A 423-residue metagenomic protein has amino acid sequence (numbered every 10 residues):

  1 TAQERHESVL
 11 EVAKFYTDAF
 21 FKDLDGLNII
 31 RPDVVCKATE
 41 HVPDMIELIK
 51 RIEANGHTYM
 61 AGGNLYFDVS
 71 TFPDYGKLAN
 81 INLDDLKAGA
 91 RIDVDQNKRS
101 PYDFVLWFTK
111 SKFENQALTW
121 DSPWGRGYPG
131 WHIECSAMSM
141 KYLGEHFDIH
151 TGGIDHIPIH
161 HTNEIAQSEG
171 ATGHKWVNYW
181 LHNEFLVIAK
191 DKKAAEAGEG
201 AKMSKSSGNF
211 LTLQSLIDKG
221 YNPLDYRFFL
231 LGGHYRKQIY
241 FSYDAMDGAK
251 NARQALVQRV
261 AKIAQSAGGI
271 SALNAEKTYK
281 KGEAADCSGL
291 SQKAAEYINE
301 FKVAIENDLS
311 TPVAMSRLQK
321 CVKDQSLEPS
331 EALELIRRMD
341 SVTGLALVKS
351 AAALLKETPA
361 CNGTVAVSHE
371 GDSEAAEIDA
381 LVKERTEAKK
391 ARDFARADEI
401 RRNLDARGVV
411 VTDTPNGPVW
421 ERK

Functional and structural regions predicted by a protein language model:
T1-N28, D413-W420: N-terminal, positively charged nucleic-acid-binding surface of large information/translation enzymes
A2-V9, D33-T39, G125, G153-I154: The substrate-binding groove and active-site-proximal loops of carbohydrate-active enzymes, especially glycoside
K22, P43-A264: Alpha-helical recognition segments enriched in aromatics with Gly/Pro capping that present substrate-recognition
D25, I29-P32, P312: Short, well-ordered coil/turn segments that N-cap beta-strands
I29-C36, H146: A conserved helix-loop-beta module that forms one wall/lid of the active-site cleft in ATP-utilizing catalytic domains
A194, A201-M203, F210-K423: Structural preference for alpha-helix termini/caps and helix-kink/transition segments
